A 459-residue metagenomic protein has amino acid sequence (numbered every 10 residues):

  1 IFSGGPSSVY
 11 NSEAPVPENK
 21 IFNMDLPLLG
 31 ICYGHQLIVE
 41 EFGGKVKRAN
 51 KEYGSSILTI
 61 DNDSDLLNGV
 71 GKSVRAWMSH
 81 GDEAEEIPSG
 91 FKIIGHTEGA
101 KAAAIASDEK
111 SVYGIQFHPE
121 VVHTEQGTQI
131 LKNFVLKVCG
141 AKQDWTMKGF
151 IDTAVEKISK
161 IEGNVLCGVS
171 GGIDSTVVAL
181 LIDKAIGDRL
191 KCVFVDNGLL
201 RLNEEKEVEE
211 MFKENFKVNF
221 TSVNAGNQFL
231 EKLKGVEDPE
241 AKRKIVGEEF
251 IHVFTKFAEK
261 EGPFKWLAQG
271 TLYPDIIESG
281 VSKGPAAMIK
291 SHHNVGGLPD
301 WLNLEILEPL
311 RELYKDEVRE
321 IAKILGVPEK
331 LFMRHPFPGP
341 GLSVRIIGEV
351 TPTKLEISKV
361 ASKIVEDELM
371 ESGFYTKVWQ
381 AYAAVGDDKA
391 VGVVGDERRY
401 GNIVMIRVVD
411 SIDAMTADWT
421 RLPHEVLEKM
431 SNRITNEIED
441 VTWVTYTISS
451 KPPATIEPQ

Functional and structural regions predicted by a protein language model:
I1-S3, N62, A268: Structural motif
S3-G5, V169, T271: Glycine-rich, N-terminal phosphate-binding loop of Rossmann-like dinucleotide-binding domains
S7-S8, P274: Active-site beta-alpha loop architecture of Rossmann-like, nucleotide-cofactor-dependent enzymes
S8-S12, V16-P17, F22-M24, Q36 (+2 more regions): RNA-binding accessory domains that recognize and position tRNA/RNA substrates
L29-H35: Helix-terminus/capping and membrane-interface signal
F264-P274: Glycine-rich phosphate-binding loop
